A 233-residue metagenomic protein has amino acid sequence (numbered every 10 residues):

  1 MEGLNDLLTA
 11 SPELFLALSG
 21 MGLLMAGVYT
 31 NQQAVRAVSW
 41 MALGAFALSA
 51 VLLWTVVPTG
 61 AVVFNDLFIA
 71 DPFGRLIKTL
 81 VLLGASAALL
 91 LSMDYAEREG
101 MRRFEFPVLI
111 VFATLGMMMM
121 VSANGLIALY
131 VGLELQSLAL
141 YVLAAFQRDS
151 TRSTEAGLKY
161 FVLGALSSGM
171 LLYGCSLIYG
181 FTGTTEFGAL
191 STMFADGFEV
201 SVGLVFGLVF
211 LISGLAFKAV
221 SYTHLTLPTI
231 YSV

Functional and structural regions predicted by a protein language model:
M1-L225, S232: Alpha-helical transmembrane segments of multi-pass membrane proteins predominantly involved in bioenergetics
